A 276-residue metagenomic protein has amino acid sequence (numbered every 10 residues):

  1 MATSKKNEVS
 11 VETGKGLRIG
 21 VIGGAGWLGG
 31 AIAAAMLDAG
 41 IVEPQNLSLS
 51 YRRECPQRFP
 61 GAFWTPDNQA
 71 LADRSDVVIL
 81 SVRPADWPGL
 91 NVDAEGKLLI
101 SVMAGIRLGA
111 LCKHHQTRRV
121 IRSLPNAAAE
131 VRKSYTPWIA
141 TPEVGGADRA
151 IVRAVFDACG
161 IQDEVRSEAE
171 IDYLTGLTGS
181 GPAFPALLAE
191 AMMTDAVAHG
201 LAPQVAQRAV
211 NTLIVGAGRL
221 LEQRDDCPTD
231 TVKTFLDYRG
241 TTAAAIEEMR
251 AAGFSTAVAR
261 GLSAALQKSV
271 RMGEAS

Functional and structural regions predicted by a protein language model:
A2-G20, N211-S276: NAD(P)-dependent Rossmann-like dehydrogenase/reductase catalytic/cofactor-binding core
A2-P66, A72-R74, S134, V197-H199: NAD(P)+-binding Rossmann beta1-loop-alpha1 motif at the extreme N-terminus of oxidoreductases
W27, I32-A34, E54-W138: Rossmann-like NAD(P)(H) cofactor-binding subdomain of soluble oxidoreductases
L47, L71, A202-A209, T231: Small-residue helix-packing motif on alpha-helices
A110-R119, Y135-Y173, F184-Q223, L266-K268: Internal alpha-helical scaffold of NAD(P)-dependent oxidoreductase catalytic cores
E170-G176, P228-K233: Short pre-catalytic strand/loop immediately N-terminal to key active-site residues, enriched for Gly-Thr
